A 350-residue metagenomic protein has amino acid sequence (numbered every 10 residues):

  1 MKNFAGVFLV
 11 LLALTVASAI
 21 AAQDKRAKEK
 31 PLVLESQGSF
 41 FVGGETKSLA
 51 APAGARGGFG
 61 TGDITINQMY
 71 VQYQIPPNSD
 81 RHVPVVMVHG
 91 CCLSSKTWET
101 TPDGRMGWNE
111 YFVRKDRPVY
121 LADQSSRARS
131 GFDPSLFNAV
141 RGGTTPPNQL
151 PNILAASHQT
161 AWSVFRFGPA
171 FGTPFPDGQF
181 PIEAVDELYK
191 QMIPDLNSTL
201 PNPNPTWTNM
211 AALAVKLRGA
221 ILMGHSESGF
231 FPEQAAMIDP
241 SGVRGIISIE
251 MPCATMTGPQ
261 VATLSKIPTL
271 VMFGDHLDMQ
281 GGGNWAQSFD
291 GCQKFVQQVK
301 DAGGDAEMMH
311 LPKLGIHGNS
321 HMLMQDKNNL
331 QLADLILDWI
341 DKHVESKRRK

Functional and structural regions predicted by a protein language model:
D24-D80: N-terminal cap/lid segment of alpha/beta-hydrolase-fold proteins
R81-C91: Short beta-strand element of the alpha/beta-hydrolase
R105-S130: Conserved alpha/beta-hydrolase
L200-I221: Conserved acidic catalytic loop of the alpha/beta-hydrolase fold
L222-M223, I246: Conserved alpha/beta-hydrolase fold motif
M223-P232: Gly/Ala-rich beta-loop-alpha elbow adjacent to hydrolase catalytic centers
G245-L311: The feature captures the conserved acid-bearing segment of alpha/beta-hydrolase catalytic domains
G318, M322-K350: Catalytic active-site module of serine/aspartate enzymes centered on a nucleophile-bearing elbow/loop
